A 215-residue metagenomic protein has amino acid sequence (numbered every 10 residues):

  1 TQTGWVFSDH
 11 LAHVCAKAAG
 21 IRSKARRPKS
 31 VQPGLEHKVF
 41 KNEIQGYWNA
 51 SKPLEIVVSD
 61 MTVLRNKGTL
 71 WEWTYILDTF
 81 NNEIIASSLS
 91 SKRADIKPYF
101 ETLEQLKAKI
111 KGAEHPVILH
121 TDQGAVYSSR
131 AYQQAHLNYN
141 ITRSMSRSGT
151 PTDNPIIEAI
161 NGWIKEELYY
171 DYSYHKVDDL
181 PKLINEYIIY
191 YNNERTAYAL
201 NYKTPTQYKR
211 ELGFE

Functional and structural regions predicted by a protein language model:
T1-P53, T150, T204-L212: Basic, flexible linker segments flanking DNA-binding modules in nucleic acid-interacting mobile-element proteins
A12, I44, D60, I76 (+9 more regions): Mobile genetic element proteins and their domesticated derivatives, centered on retroelements and DNA transposons
P33-L35, T121-Q123, S129-R130, R143-K165 (+2 more regions): RNase H-like two-metal-ion nuclease catalytic core shared by retroviral integrases and related mobile-element nucleases
G46, A50-I85, K92-R93: An active-site-proximal beta-strand-loop segment
E55, E83, K92-D95, E104-K107 (+2 more regions): Retroviral integrase
T69, S88-G112: Active-site beta-loop-alpha junctions of metal-dependent nucleic acid enzymes, especially the RNase H-like/DDE
E83-S87, R143-S146, Y170-D171: Short small-residue beta-strand/loop micro-motif enriched in glycine and branched aliphatics
L137-I141, W163-E215: C-terminal domain-tail junction helix/linker
